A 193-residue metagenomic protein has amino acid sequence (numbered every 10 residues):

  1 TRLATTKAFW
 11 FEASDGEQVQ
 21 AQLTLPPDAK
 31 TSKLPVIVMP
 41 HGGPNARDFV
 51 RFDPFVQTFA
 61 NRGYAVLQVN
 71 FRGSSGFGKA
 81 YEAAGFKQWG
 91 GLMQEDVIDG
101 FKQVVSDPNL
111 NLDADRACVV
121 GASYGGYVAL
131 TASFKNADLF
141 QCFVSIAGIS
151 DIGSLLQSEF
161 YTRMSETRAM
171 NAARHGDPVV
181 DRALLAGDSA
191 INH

Functional and structural regions predicted by a protein language model:
T1-S32, P54-Q57, N61-R62, Q103 (+1 more regions): Non-catalytic accessory segments flanking enzyme active sites
A8-F11, P40-G43, V56-F59, G85-Q88 (+2 more regions): Short, low-complexity, polar/charged sequence segments that are solvent-exposed and flexible
W10, D15, L23-P27, P44 (+3 more regions): Short, well-ordered turn and helix-capping elements at secondary-structure junctions
G16, I37, A137: ATP/adenylate-binding site constellation spanning eukaryotic-like Ser/Thr protein kinases, ABC-transporter
T24, M39-P40, V120: Short hydrophobic segments within beta-strands
A29-L34, M39-G78, I152: Short substrate-entry loop that stabilizes the transition state in hydrolases
V69-H193: Active-site-proximal cap/loop segments of hydrolase catalytic domains
